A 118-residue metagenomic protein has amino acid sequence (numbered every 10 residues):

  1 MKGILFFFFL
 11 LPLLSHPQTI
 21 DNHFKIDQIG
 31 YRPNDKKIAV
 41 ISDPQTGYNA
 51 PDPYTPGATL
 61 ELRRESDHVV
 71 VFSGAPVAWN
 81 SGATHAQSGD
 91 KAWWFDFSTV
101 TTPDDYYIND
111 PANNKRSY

Functional and structural regions predicted by a protein language model:
M1-T19: Bacterial Sec-dependent N-terminal signal peptides
I20, F24-Y118: Ligand-binding face of N-terminal immunoglobulin V-set domains in extracellular IgSF glycoproteins
